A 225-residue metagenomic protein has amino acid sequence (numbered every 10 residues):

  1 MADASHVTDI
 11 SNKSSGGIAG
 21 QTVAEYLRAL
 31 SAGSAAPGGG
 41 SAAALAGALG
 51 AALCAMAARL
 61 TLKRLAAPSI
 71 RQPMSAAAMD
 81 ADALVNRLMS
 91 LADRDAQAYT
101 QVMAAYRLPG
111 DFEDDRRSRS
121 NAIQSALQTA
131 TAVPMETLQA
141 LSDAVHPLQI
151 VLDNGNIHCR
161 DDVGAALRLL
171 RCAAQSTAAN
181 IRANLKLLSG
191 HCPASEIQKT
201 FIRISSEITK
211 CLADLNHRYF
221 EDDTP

Functional and structural regions predicted by a protein language model:
G16-Q21, E136, A183-N184, I208: Polytopic transmembrane helical bundles with strong interfacial aromatic enrichment
I18-P37: Short, hydrophobic/aliphatic alpha-helical segments
A32-A55, C159-T177: Conserved phosphate/anionic-ligand binding catalytic regions in large, soluble enzymes, centered on
M56-P68: Transmembrane signal-anchor/signal-peptide helices with a preference for the extracytoplasmic
L65-R107: A structural-propensity feature for long, helix-poor, extended segments
A77, A81-L88, P134, L141 (+2 more regions): Amphipathic alpha-helical coiled-coil segments
D95, Y99-C172, N184: Amphipathic alpha-helical interface segments
A144-P147, G155-P225: Preference for long, well-ordered alpha-helical segments
